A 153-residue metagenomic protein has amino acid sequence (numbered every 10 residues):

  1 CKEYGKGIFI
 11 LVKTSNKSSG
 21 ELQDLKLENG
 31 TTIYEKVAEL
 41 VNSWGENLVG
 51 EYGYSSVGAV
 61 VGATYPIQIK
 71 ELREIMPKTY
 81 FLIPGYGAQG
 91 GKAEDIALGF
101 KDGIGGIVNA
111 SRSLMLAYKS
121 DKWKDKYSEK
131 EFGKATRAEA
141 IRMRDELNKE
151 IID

Functional and structural regions predicted by a protein language model:
C1-G58: Conserved anion-binding
C1-K2, N42-E46, K70-M76, R144 (+1 more regions): Surface-exposed amphipathic alpha-helices with a cationic face
K2-K6, L27-T31, K78-F81, F100-G103 (+1 more regions): Short, low-complexity, polar/charged sequence segments that are solvent-exposed and flexible
I10-E21, N109-D121, M143-E146: A short, terminal or domain-edge coil/loop segment
G30, Y34, Y65, Q89 (+2 more regions): Generic structural signal for well-ordered, non-membrane alpha-helical segments in soluble metabolic enzymes
Y34, A38, N42, I69 (+2 more regions): Generic structural signal for well-ordered alpha-helices, preferentially at hydrophobic/aromatic core positions
A59, A63-N109, S113-S120: A C-terminal functional module that forms or caps the active site or interfaces directly with catalytic machinery
I96-G105, L116-D153: C-terminal helical cap(s) of enzyme catalytic domains, especially alpha/beta-barrels
